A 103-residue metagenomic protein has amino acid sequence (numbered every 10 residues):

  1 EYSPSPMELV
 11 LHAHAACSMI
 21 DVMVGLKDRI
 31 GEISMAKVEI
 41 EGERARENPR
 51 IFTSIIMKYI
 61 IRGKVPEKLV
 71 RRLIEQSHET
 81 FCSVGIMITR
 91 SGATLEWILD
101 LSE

Functional and structural regions predicted by a protein language model:
E1-H12, I20-E103: Extended beta-strand/beta-hairpin segments
